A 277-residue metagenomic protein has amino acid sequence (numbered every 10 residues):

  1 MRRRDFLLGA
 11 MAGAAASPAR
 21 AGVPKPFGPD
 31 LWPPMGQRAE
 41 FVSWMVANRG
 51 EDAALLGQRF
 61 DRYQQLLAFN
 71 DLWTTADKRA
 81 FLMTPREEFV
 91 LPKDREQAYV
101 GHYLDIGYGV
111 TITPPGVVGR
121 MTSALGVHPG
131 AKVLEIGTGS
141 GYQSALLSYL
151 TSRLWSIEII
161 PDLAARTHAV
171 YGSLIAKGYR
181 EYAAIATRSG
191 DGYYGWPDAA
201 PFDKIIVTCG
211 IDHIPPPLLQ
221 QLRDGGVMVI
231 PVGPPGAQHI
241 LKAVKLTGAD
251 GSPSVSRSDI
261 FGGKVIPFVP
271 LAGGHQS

Functional and structural regions predicted by a protein language model:
M1-L7, F202: Twin-arginine (Tat) signal peptide motif
D5-G22: N-terminal export signals
M11, L82-R86, R223: Short amphipathic alpha-helical surface patches that mediate protein-protein
V23-P129, G172: Class I SAM-dependent transferase core
R86-F89, A176, V227, V265: Generic structural signal for secondary-structure transition and capping sites
G126-L246: Conserved nucleotide-cofactor-binding alpha/beta core module
G233-S277: Active-site capping/gating segments
